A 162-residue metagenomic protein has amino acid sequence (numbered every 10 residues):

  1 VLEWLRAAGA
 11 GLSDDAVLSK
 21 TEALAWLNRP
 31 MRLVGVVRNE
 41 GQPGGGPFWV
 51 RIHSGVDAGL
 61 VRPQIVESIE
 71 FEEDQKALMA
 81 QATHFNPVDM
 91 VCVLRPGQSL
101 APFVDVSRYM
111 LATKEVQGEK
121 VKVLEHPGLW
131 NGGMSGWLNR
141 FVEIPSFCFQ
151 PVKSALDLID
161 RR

Functional and structural regions predicted by a protein language model:
V1-R162: OB-fold and OB-like single-stranded nucleic-acid-recognition modules and their adjacent interaction interfaces
